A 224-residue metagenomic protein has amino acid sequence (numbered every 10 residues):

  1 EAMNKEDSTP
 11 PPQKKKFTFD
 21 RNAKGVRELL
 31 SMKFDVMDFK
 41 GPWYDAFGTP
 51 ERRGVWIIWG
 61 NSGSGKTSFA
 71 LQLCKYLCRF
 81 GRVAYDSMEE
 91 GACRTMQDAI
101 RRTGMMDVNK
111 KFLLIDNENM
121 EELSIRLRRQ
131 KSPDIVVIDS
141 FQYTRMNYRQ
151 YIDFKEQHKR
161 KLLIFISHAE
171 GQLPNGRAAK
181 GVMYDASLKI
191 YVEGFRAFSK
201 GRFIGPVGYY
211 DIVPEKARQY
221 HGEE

Functional and structural regions predicted by a protein language model:
E1-K16, R21-N22, E28-F39, F195-E224: C-terminal regions of RecA-like/P-loop NTPase motor modules
F34-P50: Pre-Walker A adenine-sensing motif
R52-E121: Conserved P-loop
R53, F80-G81, P133, R160 (+1 more regions): Short, well-ordered alpha-helix to beta-strand connector turns
S64, G91-A92, M120-E121, F141-M146 (+1 more regions): Short acidic, S/G/P-rich loop/turn micro-motifs used as interaction or catalytic elements
T95-A99, Q150, G181-D185: Alpha-helical scaffold elements adjacent to nucleotide-binding pockets in ATP/GTP-utilizing enzyme cores
L114-I166: Phosphate-binding/switch loop-helix module in NTP-utilizing enzymes
E156-E224: Phosphate-binding/switch region of NTP-binding enzymes
